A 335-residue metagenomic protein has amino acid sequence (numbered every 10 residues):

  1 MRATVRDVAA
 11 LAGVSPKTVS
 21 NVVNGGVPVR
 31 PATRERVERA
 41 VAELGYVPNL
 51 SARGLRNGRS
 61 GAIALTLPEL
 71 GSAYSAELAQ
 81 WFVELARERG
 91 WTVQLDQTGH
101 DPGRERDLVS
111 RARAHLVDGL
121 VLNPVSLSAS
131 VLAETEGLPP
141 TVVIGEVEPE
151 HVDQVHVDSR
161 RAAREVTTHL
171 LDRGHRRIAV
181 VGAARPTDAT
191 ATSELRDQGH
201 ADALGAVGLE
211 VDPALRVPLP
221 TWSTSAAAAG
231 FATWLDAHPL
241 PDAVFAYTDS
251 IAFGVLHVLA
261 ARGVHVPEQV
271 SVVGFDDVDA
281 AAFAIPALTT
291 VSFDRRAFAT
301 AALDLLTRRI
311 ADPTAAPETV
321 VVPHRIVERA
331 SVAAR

Functional and structural regions predicted by a protein language model:
M1-A62: N-terminal helix-turn-helix DNA-binding module of bacterial transcription factors
A3, L50, G58, A62-T168 (+1 more regions): Alpha-helical recognition/docking segments in bacterial nutrient-uptake and carbohydrate-utilization systems
V5, P16, R34, A52 (+10 more regions): A general structural signal for well-ordered alpha-helical segments in protein cores
R6, V14-K17, E77, F82 (+3 more regions): Hydrophobic alpha-helical membrane segments, chiefly transmembrane helices and signal peptide h-regions, characterized
T18-N21, R56-L70, R177-P186: Short beta-strand segments enriched in small/hydrophobic residues
R34, S60, A79, H175 (+1 more regions): ATP/adenylate-binding site constellation spanning eukaryotic-like Ser/Thr protein kinases, ABC-transporter
E43, E84-R89, P140-V143, V147-R335: Bacterial carbohydrate/catabolite-sensing allosteric modules
